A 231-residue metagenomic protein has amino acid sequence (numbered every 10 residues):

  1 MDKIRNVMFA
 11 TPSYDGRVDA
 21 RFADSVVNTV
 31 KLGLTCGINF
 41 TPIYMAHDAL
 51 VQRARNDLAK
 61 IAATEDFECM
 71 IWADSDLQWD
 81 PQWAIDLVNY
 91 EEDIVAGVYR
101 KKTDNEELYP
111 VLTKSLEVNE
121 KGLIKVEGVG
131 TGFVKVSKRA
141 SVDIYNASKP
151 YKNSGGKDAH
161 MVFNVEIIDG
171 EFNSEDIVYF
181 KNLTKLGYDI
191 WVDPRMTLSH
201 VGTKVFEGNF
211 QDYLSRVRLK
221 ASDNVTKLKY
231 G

Functional and structural regions predicted by a protein language model:
M1-A49, R53: N-proximal low-complexity "stem/linker" segments adjacent to membrane-targeting elements
D2-I4, S148-G231: C-terminal catalytic/acceptor-binding lobe
S25-N28, D57, D86, V178: Alpha-helical elements of Rossmann-like donor-binding domains used by nucleotide-donor carbohydrate transfer enzymes
L34, V88, L183-T184: Anion (oxyanion) recognition and catalysis
N39, D76, D93, D189-W191 (+1 more regions): Residue-level detector of anion-binding/catalytic polar loops
N56-C69: Active-site nucleotide-sugar/metal-binding loop of Leloir-type enzymes
A59, D80-N164: Conserved catalytic core of nucleotide-sugar-dependent glycosyltransferases
D66-Q78: Short beta-strand-to-loop acidic/aromatic patch adjacent to the donor-nucleotide binding site
